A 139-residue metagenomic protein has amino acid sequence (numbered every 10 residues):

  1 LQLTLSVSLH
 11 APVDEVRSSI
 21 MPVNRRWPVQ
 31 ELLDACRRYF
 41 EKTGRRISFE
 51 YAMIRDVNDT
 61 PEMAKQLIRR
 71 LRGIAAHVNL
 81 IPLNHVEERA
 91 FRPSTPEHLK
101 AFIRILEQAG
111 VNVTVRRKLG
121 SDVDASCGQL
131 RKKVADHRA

Functional and structural regions predicted by a protein language model:
L1-A109: Conserved AdoMet/S-adenosylmethionine-binding subsite of the radical SAM
L80, V115-R117: A structural preference for short, hydrophobic beta-strand core positions in alpha/beta folds
H85-R89, K118-A125: Short proline/glycine- and acidic-rich turn/helix-capping motifs at secondary-structure junctions
Q108, G120-A139: Radical SAM enzyme core and accessory elements
N112: C-terminal interaction modules of eukaryotic adaptor/scaffold proteins
